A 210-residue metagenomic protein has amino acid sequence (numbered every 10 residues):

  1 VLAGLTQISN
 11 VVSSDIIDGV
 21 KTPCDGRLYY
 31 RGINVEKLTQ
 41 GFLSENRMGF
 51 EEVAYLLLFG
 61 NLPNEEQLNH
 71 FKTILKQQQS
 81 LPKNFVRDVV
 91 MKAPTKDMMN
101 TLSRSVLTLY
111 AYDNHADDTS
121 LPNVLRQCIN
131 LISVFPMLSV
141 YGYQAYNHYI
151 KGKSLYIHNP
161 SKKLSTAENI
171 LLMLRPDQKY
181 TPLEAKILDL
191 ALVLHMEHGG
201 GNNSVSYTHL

Functional and structural regions predicted by a protein language model:
V1-V86: An N-terminal structural lobe/cap that precedes and organizes the functional/catalytic core across diverse proteins
L2-G26, P176-N202: Active-site-proximal helix-loop elements at catalytic-domain edges
A3, D25, M48-G49, V53 (+7 more regions): Generic recognition of stable, solvent-exposed alpha-helical segments in well-folded globular domains
T6, G26-I33, G60, L107 (+3 more regions): Flexible, active-site-adjacent loop/turn segments at secondary-structure boundaries
V89-V90, P94-G200: Glycine-rich, mobile lid/loop segments that gate access to catalytic sites or pores
T208-H209: Conserved small/polar residues in nucleotide/adenosyl-binding loops
